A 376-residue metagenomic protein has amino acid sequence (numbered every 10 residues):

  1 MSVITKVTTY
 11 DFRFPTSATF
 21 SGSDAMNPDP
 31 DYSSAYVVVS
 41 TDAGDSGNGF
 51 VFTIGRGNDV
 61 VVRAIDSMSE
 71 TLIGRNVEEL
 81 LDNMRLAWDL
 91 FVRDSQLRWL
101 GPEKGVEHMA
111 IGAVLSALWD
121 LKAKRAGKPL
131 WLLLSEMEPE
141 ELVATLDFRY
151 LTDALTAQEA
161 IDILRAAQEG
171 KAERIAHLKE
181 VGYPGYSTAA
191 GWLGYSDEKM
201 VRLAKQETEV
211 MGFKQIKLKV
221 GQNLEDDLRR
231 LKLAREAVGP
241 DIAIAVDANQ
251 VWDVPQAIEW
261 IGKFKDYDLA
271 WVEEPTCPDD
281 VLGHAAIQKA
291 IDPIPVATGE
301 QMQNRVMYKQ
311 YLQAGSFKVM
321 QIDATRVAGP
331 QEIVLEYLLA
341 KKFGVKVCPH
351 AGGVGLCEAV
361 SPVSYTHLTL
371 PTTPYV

Functional and structural regions predicted by a protein language model:
S2-I244, N249-I258, G262-D266: N-terminal capping/lid subdomain adjacent to the active-site entrance of alpha/beta enzymes
P15, P275, P295, L370-P371: Proline-centered helix-kink/hinge sites
A176, S364-L368: Active-site pocket-lining/capping segments in soluble small-molecule metabolic enzymes
L218-V354, E358: Catalytic core of soluble alpha/beta enzymes
C357-Y365: Substrate-binding cleft/loops of secretory-pathway carbohydrate-active enzymes
H367-V376: Single conserved hydrophobic/aromatic residue that forms the stacking wall/gate of nucleotide- or nucleobase-binding
